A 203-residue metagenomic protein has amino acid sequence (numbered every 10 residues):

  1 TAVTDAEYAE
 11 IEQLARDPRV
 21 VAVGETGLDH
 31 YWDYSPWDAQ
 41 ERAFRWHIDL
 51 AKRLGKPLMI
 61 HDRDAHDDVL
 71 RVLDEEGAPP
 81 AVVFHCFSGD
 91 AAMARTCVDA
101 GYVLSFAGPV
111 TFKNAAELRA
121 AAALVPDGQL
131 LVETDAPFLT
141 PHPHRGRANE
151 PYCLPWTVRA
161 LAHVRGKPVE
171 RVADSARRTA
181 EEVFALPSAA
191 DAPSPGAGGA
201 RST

Functional and structural regions predicted by a protein language model:
T1-A100, F112-K113, A120-A121, V125 (+3 more regions): Divalent metal-binding pocket/active-site signature
T26, T111, T134, T157 (+1 more regions): Ser/Thr-centric signal marking residues that sit in or immediately flank functional binding/regulatory motifs
L50, Y152-T203: Mid-to-C-terminal alpha-helical segments outside catalytic/metal-binding sites
A81-F84, V103-G108, A192: Short hydrophobic/aromatic-enriched beta-strand-loop microsegments
A123, T134, A190-A192: Compositionally biased, intrinsically disordered/low-complexity regions enriched for serine, proline and threonine
L131-E133, L139: Extracytoplasmic
